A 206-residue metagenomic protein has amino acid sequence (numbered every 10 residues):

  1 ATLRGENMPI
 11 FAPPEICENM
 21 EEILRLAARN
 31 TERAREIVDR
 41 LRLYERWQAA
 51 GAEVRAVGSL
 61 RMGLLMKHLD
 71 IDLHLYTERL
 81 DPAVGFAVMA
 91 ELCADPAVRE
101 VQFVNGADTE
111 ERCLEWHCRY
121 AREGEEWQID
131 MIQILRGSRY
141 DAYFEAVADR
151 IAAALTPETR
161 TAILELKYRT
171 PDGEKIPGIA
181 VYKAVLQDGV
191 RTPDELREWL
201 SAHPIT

Functional and structural regions predicted by a protein language model:
T2-M8: Extreme N-terminal basic, low-complexity initiation segments that serve as generic localization/processing leaders
P9-V57: Helical scaffold of the NTase/Pol beta-like nucleotidyltransferase catalytic core
L43-F86: Active-site nucleotide-donor binding segment shared across nucleotidyl transfer reactions
W47, V54-A56, L92, C118 (+1 more regions): Generic structural hydrophobic/aromatic packing signal, biased to beta-strands
R79-A83, G124-E125, R136-R139: Short, charged/polar surface micro-motifs in flexible loops or helix N-caps
G85-C93: Short amphipathic alpha-helices in soluble, non-transmembrane regions that often serve as interface/regulatory elements
P96-L135: Conserved catalytic core of two-metal-ion nucleotidyltransferases
Q128-T206: Catalytic cores of NTP-dependent nucleotidyl/adenyl transfer enzymes across multiple folds
